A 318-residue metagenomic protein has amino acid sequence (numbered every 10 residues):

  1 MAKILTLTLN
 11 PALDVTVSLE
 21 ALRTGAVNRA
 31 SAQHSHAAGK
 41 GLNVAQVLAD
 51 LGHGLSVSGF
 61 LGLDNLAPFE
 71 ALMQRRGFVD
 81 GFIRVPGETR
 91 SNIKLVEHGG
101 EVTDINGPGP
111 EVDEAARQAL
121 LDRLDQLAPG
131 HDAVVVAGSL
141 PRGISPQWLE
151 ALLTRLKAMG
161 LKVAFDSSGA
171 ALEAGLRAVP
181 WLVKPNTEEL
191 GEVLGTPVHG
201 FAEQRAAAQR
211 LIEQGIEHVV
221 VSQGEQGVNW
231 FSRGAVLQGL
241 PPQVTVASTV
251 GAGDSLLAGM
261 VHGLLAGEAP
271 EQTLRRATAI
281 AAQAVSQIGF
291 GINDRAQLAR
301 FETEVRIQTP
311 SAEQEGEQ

Functional and structural regions predicted by a protein language model:
M1-S58, L66-P68, S311-Q318: Glycine-rich phosphate/adenosyl-contacting loop at the front of the ribokinase-like
R23-A32, D104, G234-T245: Glycine/charged-rich beta-loop-alpha catalytic/anionic-binding loops adjacent to active sites
Q46, S91-L95, G227-W230: Short beta-strand scaffold segments in enzyme catalytic cores
D50-D132, R300-Q318: Conserved N-terminal subdomain of the carbohydrate kinase-like
Q118-D122, P146-L153, H199-A206, G239-V244: Charged helix-capping and loop-helix junction motifs
A133-A202: Conserved beta-alpha-beta core of the PfkB/ribokinase-like small-molecule kinase fold
A158, E173, A202-Q318: Conserved phosphate-binding/catalytic region of the ribokinase-like
